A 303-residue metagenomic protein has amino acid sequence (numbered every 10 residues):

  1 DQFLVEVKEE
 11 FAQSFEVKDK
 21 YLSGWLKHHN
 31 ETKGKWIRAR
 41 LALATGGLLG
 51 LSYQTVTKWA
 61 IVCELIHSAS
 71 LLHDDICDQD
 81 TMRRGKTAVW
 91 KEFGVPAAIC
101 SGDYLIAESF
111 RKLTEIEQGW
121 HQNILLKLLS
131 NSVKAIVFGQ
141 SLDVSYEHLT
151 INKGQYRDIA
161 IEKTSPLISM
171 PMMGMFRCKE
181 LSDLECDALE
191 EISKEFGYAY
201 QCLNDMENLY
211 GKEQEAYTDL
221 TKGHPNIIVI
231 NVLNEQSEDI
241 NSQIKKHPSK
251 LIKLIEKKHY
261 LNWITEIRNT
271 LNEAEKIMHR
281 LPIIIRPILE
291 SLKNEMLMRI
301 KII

Functional and structural regions predicted by a protein language model:
D1-A12: N-terminal amphipathic/basic leader segments beginning at the initiator methionine
F11, H29, K276-R280: Short amphipathic alpha-helical boundary/capping segments
A12-E238: Mg2+-dependent prenyl diphosphate-binding active-site environment of isoprenoid biosynthetic enzymes
G119, M278-P287: Surface-exposed helix-capping loop/turn segments at secondary-structure junctions
Q243-M278: Mobile late-domain/C-terminal helix-loop "cap" segments that border catalytic sites or the cytosolic face
I283-I303: Short, amphipathic C-terminal "tail helix"
